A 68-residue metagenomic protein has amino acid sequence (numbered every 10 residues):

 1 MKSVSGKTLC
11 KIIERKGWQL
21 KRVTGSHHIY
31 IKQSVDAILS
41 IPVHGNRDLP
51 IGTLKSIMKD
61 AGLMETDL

Functional and structural regions predicted by a protein language model:
M1-T24: N-terminal first-folded block
T8, H27, L54: Gly/Ser/Thr-rich beta-alpha loop segments that engage phosphate groups in nucleotides
T24-G25, I41: Intrinsic low-complexity/disordered segments
H27-H28, H44: Histidine-centered active-site/metal-ligand motif
I31-S34: Active-site beta-strand termini and strand-to-loop segments that position acidic
D36-L39: Short, charged/polar, Gly/Pro-enriched secondary-structure boundary elements
G45-L68: C-terminal structural segments of small proteins and small subunits
